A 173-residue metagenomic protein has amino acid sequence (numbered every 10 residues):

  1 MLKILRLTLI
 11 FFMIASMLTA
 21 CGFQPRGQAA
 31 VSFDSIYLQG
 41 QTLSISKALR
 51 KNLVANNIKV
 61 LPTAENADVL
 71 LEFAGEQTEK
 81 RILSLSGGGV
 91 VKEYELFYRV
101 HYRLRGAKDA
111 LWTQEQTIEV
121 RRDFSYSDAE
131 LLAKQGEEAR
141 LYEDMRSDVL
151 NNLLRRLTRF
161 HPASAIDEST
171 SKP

Functional and structural regions predicted by a protein language model:
M1-L9: Bacterial N-terminal signal peptides that target proteins for export
M17-A20: C-terminal motif of bacterial Sec signal peptides marking the signal peptidase cleavage site
G22-P25: Bacterial signal peptide processing site
V31-N52: Post-signal peptide N-terminal segment of mature Sec-exported envelope proteins
G40, L53, N57, L104-K108 (+2 more regions): Sec/Tat-exported extracytoplasmic proteins
I58-V69: Short acidic low-complexity segments
E72-T117, F124-A139: Surface-exposed short loop/turn segments
L132-P173: C-terminal/domain-edge helix-coil "capping" segments
